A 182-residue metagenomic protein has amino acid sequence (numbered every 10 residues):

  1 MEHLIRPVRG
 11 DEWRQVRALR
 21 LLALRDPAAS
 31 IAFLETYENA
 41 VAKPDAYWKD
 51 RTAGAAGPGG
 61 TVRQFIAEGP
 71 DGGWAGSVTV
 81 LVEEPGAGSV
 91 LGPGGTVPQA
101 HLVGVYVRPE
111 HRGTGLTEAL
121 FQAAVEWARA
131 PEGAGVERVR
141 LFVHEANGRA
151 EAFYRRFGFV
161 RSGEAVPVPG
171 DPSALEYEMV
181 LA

Functional and structural regions predicted by a protein language model:
E2-I5: Extreme N-terminal starter segment of soluble prokaryotic enzymes
G10, A18-E110, F121-A123, W127-G133 (+1 more regions): Acetyl-CoA-dependent GNAT
D11, Q15, G148-R149: Short alpha-helical
S89, T117, A128-A130, A165 (+1 more regions): Alpha-helix termini
G104, R108-Q122, G133-V136, H144-A152 (+1 more regions): Conserved glycine-rich acetyl-CoA-binding loop
G135-A182: C-terminal "cap" of GNAT-fold acetyltransferases
